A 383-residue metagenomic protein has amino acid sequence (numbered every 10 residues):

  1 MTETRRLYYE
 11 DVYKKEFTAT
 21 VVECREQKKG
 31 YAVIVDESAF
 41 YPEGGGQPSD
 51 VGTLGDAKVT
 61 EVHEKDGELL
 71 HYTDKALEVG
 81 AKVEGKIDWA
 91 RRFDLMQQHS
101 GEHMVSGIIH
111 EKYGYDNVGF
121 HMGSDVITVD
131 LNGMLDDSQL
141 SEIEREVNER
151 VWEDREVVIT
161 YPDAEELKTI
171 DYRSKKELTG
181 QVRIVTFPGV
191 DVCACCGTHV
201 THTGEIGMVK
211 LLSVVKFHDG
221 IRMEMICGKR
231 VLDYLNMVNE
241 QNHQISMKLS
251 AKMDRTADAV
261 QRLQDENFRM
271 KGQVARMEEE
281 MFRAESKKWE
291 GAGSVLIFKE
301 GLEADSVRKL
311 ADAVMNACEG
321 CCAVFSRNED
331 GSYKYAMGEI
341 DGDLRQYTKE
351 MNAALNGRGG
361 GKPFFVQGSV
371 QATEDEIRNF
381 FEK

Functional and structural regions predicted by a protein language model:
M1-K383: A glycine- and charged-residue-rich anion-binding loop/surface
